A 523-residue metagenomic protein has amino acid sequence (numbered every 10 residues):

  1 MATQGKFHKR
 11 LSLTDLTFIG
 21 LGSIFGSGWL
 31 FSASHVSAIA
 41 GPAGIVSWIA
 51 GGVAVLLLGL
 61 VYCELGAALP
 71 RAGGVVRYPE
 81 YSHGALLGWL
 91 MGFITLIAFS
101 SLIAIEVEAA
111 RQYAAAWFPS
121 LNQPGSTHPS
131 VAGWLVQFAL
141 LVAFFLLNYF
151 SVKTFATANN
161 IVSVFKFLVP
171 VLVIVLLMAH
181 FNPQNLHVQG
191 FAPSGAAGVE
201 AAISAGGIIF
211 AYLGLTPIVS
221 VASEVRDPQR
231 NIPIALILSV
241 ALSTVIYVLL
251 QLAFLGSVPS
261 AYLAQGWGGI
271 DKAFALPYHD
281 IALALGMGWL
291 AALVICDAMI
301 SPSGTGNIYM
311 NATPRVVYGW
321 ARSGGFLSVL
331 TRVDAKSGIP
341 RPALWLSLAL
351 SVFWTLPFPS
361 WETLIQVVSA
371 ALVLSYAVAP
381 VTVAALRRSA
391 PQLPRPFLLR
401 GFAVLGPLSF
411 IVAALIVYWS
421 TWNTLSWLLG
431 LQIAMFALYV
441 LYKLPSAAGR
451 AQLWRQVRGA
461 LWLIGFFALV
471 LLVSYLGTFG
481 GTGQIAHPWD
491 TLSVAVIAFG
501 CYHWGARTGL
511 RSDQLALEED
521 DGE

Functional and structural regions predicted by a protein language model:
M1-S34, A38-A43, L56-L60, A72 (+2 more regions): Membrane-interface "cap" regions at the ends of multi-pass membrane proteins
A2-F7, I45, L121-A132, N160-A292: Helix-loop-helix junctions that connect adjacent transmembrane segments in multi-pass membrane transporters
H8, F31-V136, L242, L249 (+1 more regions): Extracellular loop-to-transmembrane helix junctions
H8, L13, V131-F138, R226-Q229 (+6 more regions): Loop-to-transmembrane helix boundary motifs in multi-pass membrane proteins
R71, I94-A109, Y212, T216-V225 (+3 more regions): Membrane-helix boundary/coupling elements in multi-pass transport proteins
R77-E80, G84, A115-Q123, S194 (+3 more regions): TM-loop-TM module centered on a large, flexible mid-protein loop between adjacent transmembrane helices in multi-pass
A132-P183, G195-A196, L236-V240, V368-A377 (+1 more regions): Membrane-interface loop-to-helix entry segments
V333-D334, Y376-L469, E523: C-terminal membrane-solvent junction of multi-pass transporters and transport-like membrane proteins
